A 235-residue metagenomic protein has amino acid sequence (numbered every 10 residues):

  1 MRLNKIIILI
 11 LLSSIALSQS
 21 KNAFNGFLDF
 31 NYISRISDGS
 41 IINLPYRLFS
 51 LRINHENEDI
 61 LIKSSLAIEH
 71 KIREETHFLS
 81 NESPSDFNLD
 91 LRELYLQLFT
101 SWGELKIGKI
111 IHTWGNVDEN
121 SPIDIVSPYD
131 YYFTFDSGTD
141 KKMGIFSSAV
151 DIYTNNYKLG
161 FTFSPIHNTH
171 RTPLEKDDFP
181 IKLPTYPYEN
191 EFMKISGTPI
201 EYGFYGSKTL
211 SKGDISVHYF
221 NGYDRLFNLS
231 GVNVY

Functional and structural regions predicted by a protein language model:
L3-S18: Sec-dependent N-terminal signal peptides
Q19-S37, H55, I60-S64: Transmembrane beta-strand segments of Gram-negative outer membrane beta-barrel proteins
K21-F24, W102, D140-Y235: Signature for the C-terminal beta-barrel architecture of outer-membrane proteins
I36-G39, F78-P84, Y131-D136, Y188-F192 (+1 more regions): Extracellular loop and loop/strand-boundary signature of outer-membrane beta-barrel proteins
S37-S40, E74-H77, N228-S230: Short, glycine/acidic-enriched capping/hinge loops at junctions between secondary-structure elements
S40-Y46, P84-L89, T139-M143, I195-P199: Transmembrane beta-barrel outer-membrane domains
F49-I53: Histidine-anchored nucleotide/phosphate-binding helix
N54-D177, S211: Outer membrane beta-barrel
